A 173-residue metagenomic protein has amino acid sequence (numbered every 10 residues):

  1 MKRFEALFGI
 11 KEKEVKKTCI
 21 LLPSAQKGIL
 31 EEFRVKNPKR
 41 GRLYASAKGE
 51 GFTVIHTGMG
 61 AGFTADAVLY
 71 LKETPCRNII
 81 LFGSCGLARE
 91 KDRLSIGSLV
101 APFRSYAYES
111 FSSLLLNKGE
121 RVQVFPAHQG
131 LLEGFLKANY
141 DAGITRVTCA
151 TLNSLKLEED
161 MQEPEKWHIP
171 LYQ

Functional and structural regions predicted by a protein language model:
M1-G130: Metabolite-binding pocket within alpha/beta catalytic cores that recognizes anionic/polar moieties
P38, F63, I79-L81, Y108-E109 (+3 more regions): Residue-level signal for functionally critical sites in structured catalytic/ligand-binding pockets
L99-A101, I169-Q173: Conserved, well-ordered active-site substructure
R121-L171: Active-site rim beta-loop-alpha module in soluble metabolic enzymes
